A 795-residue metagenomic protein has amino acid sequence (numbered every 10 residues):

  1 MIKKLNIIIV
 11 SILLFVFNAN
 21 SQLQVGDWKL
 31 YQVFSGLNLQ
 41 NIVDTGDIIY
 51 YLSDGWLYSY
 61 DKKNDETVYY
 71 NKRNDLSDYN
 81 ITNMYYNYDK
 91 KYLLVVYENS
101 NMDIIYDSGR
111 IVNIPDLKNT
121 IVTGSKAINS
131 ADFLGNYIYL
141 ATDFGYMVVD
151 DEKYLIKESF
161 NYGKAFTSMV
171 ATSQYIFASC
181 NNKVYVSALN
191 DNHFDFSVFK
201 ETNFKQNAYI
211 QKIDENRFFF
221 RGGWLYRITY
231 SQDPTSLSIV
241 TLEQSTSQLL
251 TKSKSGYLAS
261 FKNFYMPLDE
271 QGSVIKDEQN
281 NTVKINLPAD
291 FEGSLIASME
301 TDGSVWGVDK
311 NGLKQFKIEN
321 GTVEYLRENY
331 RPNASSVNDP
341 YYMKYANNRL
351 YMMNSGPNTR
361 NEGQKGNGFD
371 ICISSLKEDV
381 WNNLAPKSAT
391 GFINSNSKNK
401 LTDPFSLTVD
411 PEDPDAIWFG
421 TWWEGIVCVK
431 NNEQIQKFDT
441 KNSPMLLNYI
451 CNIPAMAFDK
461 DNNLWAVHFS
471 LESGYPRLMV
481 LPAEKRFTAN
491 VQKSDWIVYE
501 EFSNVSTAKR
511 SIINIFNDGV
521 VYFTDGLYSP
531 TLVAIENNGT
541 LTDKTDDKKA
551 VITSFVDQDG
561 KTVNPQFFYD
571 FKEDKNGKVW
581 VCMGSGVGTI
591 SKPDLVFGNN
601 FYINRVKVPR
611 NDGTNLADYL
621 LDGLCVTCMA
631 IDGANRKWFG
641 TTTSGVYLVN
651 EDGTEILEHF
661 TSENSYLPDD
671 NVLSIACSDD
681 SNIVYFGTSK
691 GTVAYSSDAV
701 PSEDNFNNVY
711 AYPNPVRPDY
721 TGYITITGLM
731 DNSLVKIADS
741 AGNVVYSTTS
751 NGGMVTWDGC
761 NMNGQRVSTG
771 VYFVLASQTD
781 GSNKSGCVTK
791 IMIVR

Functional and structural regions predicted by a protein language model:
M1-D27, G786: Bacterial Sec-dependent N-terminal signal peptides
K4, S21-V709, V744, L775: Carboxylate-rich, polar loop motifs that coordinate divalent cations or form catalytic acidic clusters
D670, N732, T769-G770: Beta-strand-connecting loops/turns
D704-K736, M754-W757, S782-S785: Glycine-centered coil/turn sites that cap beta-strands in beta-rich domains
L734-V745, Y772: Short, glycine-anchored, charge-dense loop/turn motifs used at functional sites
S750-N783: Short, surface-exposed loop/turn motifs with a glycine/proline- and acidic-biased composition
K790-R795: Short beta-strand edge segments in extracellular beta-sheet folds
